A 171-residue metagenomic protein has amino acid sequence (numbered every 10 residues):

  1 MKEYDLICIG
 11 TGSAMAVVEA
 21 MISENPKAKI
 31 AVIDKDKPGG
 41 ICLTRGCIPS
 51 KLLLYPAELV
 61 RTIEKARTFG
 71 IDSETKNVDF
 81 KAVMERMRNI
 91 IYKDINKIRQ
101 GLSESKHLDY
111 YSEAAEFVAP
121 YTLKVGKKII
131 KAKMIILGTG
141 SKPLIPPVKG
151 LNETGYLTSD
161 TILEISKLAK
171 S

Functional and structural regions predicted by a protein language model:
K2-E3, S13-A14, A20, E24-A28 (+1 more regions): Glycine-rich flavin
